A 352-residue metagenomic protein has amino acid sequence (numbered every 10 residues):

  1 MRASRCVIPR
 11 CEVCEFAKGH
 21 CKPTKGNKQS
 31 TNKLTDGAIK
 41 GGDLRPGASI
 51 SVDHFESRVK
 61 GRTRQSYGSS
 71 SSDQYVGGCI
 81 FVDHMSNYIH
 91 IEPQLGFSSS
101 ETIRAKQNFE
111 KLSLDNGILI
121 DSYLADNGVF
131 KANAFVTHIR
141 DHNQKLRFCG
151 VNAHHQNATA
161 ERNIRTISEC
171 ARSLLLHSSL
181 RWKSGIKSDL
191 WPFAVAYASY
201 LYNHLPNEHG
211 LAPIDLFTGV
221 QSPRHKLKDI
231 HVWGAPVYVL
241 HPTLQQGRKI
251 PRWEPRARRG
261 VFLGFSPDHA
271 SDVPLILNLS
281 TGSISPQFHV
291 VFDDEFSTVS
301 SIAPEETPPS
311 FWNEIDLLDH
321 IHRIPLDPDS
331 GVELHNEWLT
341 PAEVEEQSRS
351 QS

Functional and structural regions predicted by a protein language model:
M1-K25, L44, K111-L112, I118-A125 (+5 more regions): Retroelement integrase C-terminal DNA-binding domain
C11, D53, F81, N87 (+11 more regions): Mobile genetic element proteins and their domesticated derivatives, centered on retroelements and DNA transposons
F16-K18, F55-V59, H84-N87, G96 (+9 more regions): Conserved beta-strand elements of beta-rich interaction domains across eukaryotes, especially beta-propellers
F16-T102, Q246-G247: An active-site-proximal beta-strand-loop segment
T24-K28, R62-S66, E92-G96, F135-H138 (+5 more regions): Short coil/turn segments at secondary-structure boundaries
G68-G77, I91-G117, G282-S285, V290-T298: Active-site beta-loop-alpha junctions of metal-dependent nucleic acid enzymes, especially the RNase H-like/DDE
A125-N127, K131-D141, L146-R172, I186-S199: RNase H-like two-metal-ion nuclease catalytic core shared by retroviral integrases and related mobile-element nucleases
Y197-L244: Acidic, glycine-rich loop-and-strand cores that form catalytic or ligand-binding grooves in diverse globular domains
